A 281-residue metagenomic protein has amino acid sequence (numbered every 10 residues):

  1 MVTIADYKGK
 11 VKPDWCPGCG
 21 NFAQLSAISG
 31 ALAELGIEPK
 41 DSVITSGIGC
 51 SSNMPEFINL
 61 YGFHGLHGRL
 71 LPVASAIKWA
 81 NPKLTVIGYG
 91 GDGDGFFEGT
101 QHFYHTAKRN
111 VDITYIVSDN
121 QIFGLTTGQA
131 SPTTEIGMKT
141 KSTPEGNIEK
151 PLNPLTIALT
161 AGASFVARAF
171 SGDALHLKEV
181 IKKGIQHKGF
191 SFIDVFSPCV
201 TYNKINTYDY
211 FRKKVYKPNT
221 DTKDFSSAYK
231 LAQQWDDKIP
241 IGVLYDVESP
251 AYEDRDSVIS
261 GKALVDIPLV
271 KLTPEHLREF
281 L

Functional and structural regions predicted by a protein language model:
M1, K10, C199-L281: Flexible, low-complexity linker and terminal segments
M1-S75, W79-L84: Thiamine diphosphate
T3, K83, S131-G184: Conserved thiamine diphosphate
E38-S42, A80-V86, K108-I113, S118 (+3 more regions): Short coil/turn connectors at secondary-structure junctions
T45-G47, Y89-G90, T114-D119, D194-F196 (+1 more regions): Short beta-strand segments
I48-C50, N120-I122, D173, F196-Y202 (+1 more regions): Glycine-rich beta-alpha junction loops
C50-G124: Thiamine diphosphate
Q129-M138, A174, I181-F190, K204-K217 (+1 more regions): Short, surface-exposed, charged loop/turn segments at secondary-structure junctions
